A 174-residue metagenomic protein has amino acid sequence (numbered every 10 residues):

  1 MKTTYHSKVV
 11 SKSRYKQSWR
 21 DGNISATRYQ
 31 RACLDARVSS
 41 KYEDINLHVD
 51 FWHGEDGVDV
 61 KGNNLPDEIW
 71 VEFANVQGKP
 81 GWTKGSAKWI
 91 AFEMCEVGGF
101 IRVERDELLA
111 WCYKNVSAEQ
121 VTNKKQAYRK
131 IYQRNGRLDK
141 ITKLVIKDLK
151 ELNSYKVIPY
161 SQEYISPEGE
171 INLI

Functional and structural regions predicted by a protein language model:
M1-I174: Nucleic-acid endonuclease domains
